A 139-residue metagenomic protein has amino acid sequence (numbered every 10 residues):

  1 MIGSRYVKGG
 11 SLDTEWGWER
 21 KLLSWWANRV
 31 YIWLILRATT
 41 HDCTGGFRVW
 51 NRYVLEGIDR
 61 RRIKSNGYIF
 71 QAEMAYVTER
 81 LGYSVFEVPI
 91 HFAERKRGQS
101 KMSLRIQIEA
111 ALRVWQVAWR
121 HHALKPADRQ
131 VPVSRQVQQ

Functional and structural regions predicted by a protein language model:
M1, V54, V85-I90, V114: Hydrophobic aliphatic residue packing
M1-Y68, R95-I108: Acceptor/aglycone-binding surface of glycosyltransferases and processive sugar-polymer synthases
W18, L23, S65, V85-E87 (+4 more regions): Hydrophobic alpha-helical segments
R29, V77, A110-V114: Generic recognition of well-ordered alpha-helical segments
A38-T39, R62-N66, A75-A93: Catalytic donor-sugar/metal-binding loop of nucleotide-sugar-dependent glycosyltransferases
G46, M74-A75: Short, hydrophobic alpha-helical packing/hinge segments within bilobed ligand-binding/sensory domains
Y53-V54, R80-G82, L112-Q139: Terminal low-complexity segments of carbohydrate-biosynthetic enzymes
